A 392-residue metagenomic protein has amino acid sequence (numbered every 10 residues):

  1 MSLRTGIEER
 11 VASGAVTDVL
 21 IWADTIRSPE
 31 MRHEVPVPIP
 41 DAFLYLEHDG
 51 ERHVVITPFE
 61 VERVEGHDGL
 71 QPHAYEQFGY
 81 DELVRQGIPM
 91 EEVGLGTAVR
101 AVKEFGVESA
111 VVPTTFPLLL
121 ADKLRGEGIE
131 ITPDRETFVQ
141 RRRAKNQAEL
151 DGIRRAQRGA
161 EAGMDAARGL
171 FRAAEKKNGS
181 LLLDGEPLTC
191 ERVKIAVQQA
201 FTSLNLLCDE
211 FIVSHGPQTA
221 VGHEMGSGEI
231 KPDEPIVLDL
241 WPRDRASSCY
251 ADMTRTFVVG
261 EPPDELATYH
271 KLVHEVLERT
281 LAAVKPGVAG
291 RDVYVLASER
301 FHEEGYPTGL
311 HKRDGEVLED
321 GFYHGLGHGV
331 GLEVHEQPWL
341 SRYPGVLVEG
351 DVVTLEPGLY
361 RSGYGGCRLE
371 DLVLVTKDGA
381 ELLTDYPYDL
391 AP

Functional and structural regions predicted by a protein language model:
M1-P392: Active-site neighborhoods and metal-handling regions in enzymes and metal-associated proteins
